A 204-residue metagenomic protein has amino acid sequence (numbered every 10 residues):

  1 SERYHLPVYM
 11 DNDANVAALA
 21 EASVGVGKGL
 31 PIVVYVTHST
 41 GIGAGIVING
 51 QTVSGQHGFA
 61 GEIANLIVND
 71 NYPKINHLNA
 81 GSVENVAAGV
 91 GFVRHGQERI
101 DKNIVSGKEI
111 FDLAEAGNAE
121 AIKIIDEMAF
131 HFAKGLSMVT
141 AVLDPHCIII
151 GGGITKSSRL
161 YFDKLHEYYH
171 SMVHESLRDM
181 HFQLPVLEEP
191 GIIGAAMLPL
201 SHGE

Functional and structural regions predicted by a protein language model:
S1-N12, V16: N-terminal glycine/serine-rich phosphate-binding loop of ATP-dependent small-molecule kinases, especially carbohydrate
E2-H5, A20-L30, D70-E204: ATP-binding/phosphotransfer module of carbohydrate and carboxylate kinases, centering on a glycine-rich
M10, Y35, L184: Conserved SAM-binding loop
N12-A14, A22, I63: Generic detector of well-ordered alpha-helical packing
K28-V83: Glycine-rich phosphate-binding loop of actin/hexokinase-like ATP-binding domains
